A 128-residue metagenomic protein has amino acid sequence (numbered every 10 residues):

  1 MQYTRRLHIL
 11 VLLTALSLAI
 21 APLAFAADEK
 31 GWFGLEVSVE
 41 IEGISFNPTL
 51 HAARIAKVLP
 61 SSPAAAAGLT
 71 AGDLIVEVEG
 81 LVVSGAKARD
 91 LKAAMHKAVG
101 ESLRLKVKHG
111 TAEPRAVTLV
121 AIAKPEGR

Functional and structural regions predicted by a protein language model:
Q2-V11: Bacterial N-terminal signal peptides that target proteins for export
L10-A21: Bacterial N-terminal signal peptides
L23-A53, K57, V120, K124-R128: PDZ/PDZ-like peptide-tail recognition elements
A27, N47-T49, L69-T70, H96-V99: Extracellular/periplasmic catalytic domains that process cell-envelope and extracellular macromolecules
E29-G31, K92-R128: PDZ-domain C-terminal substructure recognizer with occasional recognition of PDZ-binding tails
L35, A64, G72-I75, L105 (+1 more regions): Terminal peptide-recognition signature
R54-S62, G85-A94, L103-R104: N-terminal post-signal-peptidase region of extra-cytosolic proteins
A64-A86: Conserved PDZ fold ligand-binding element
